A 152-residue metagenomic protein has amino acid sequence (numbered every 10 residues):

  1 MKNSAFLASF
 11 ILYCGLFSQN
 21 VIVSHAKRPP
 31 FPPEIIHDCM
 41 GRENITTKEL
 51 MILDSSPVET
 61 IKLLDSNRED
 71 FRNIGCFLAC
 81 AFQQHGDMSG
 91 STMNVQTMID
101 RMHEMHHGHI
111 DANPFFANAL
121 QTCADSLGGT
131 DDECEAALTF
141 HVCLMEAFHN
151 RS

Functional and structural regions predicted by a protein language model:
M1-Y13: Classical eukaryotic N-terminal signal peptides for Sec-dependent ER targeting/secretion, especially the positively
Y13-S152: Mature extracellular/luminal domains of secreted and GPI-anchored eukaryotic proteins, especially small
